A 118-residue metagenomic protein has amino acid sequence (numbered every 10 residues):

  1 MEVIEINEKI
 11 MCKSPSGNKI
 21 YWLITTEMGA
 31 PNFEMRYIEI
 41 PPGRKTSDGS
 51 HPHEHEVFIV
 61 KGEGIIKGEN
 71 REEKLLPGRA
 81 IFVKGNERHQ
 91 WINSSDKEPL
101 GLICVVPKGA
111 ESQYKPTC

Functional and structural regions predicted by a protein language model:
M1-N32, P116-C118: A short, N-terminal "cap"/entry segment at the start of jelly-roll beta-barrel domains of the cupin/DSBH fold
R36-H51, G85: Conserved short histidine dyad/triad with adjacent acidic residue
E39-I40, S50-I66, V105: Short, conserved beta-strand element in jelly-roll/cupin
T46-H51, I92-S94, P116-T117: Short histidine-centered beta-strand/loop micro-motifs that create catalytic or ligand/metal-coordination sites
R71-G85: Short acidic-glycine-tyrosine-enriched beta hairpin
G85-E111: Ligand-binding loop in jelly-roll beta-barrel domains
